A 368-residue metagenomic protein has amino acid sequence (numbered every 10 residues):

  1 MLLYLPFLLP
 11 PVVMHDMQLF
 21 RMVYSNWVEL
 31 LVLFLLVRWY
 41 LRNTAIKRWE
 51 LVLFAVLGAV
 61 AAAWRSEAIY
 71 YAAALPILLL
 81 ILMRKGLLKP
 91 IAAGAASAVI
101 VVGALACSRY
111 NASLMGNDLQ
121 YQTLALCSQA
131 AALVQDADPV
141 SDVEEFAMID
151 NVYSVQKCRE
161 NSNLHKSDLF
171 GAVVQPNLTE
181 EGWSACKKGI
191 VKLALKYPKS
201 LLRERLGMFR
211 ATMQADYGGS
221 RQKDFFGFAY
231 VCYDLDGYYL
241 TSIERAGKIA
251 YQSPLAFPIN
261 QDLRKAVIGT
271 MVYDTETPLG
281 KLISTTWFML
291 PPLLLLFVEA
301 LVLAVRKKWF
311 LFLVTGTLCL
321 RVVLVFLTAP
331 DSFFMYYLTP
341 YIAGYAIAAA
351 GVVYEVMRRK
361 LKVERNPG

Functional and structural regions predicted by a protein language model:
L2-L8, L51-F54, G58, K308-F326: Transmembrane alpha-helix segments characteristic of polytopic inner-membrane glycan-assembly/cell-envelope
Y4-W27, A59, A63, F326: Aromatic- and kink-enriched transmembrane "portal" helix at the membrane-lumen/periplasm boundary that abuts
S25-R42, F54-G58, A343-I347: Specific aromatic-rich, kink-prone transmembrane helix
I46-E50, M83-V99: Membrane-interfacial entry segments at the cytosolic side of transmembrane helices
E50-R65, P76-I77, S97-A104: Membrane-interface alpha helices of multi-pass inner-membrane proteins
E67-L82, A92-G94: Transmembrane-embedded, aromatic-rich helix segments that form part of the hydrophobic channel/pocket engaging
L114-Q261: Membrane-proximal stem/loop segments at transmembrane-domain junctions that anchor or position
T270-K308: Hydrophobic, aromatic-rich transmembrane alpha-helices and their immediate juxtamembrane boundary segments
